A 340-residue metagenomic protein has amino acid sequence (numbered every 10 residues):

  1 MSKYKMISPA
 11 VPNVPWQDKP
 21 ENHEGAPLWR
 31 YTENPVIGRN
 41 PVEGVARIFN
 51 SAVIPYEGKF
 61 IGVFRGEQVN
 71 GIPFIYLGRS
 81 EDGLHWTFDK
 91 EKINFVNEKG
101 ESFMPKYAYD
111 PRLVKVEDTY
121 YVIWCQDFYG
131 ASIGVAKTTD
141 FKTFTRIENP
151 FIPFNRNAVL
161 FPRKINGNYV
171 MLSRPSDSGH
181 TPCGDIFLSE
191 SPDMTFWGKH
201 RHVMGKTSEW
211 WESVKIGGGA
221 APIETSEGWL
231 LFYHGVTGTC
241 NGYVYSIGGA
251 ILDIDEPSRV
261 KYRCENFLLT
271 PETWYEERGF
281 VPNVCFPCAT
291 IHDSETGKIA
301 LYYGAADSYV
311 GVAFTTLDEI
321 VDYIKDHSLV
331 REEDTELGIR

Functional and structural regions predicted by a protein language model:
M1-K106, V114-V214, E224-N283, S294-K298 (+1 more regions): Beta-rich carbohydrate-recognition and catalytic domains
Y109, A158, A220, F286-C288: Structural signature of WD-repeat beta-propeller blades
